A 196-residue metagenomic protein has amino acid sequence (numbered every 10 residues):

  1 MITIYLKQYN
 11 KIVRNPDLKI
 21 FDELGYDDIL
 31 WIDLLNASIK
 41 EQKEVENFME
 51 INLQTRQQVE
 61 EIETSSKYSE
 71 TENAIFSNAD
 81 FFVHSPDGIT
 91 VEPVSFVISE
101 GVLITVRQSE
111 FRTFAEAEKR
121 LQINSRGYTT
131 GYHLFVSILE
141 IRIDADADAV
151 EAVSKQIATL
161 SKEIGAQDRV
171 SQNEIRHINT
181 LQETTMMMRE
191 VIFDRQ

Functional and structural regions predicted by a protein language model:
M1-Q196: Peripheral, non-transmembrane regulatory/ligand-interaction domains of membrane transport proteins
